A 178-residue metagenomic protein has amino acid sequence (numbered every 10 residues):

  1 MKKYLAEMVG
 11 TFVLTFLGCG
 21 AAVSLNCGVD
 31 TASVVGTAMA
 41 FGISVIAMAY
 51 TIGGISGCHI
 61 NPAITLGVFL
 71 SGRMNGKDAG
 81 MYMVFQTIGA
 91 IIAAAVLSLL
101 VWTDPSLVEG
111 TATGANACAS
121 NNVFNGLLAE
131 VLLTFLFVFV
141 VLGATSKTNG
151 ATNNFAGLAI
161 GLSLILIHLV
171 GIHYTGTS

Functional and structural regions predicted by a protein language model:
M1-S178: Membrane-interface helix-loop junctions and terminal tails of multi-pass membrane proteins
